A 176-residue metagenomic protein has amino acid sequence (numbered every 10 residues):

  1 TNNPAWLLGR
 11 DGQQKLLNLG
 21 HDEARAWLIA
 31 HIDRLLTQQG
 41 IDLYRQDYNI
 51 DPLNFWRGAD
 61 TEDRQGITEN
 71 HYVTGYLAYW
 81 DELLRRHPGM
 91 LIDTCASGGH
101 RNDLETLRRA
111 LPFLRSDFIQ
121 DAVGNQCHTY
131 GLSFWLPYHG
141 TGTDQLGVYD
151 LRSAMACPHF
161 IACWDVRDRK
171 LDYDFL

Functional and structural regions predicted by a protein language model:
T1, R45-D47, D93-C95: A cross-family glycoside hydrolase active-site/sugar-binding cleft signature
T1-D11, A59, D63, T106-S116: Aromatic- and acidic-residue-enriched segments that line the glycan-binding/catalytic groove of carbohydrate-active
T1-Q38: Active-site-adjacent "subsite" loops/lids of carbohydrate-active enzymes
N3-W6, R10, Y48-P52, P158: Short, small-residue-rich loop/turn micro-motifs
K15-L19, E23, D63-T74: Alpha-helix capping and helix-loop boundary segments enriched in small/acidic/polar residues
W27-E62: Active-site groove signature of glycoside hydrolases
L28-D33, V73-W80: Short, hydrophobic/amphipathic alpha-helical packing segments that form internal helix faces or helix-helix interfaces
I50, Y76-L176: Active-site-proximal substrate-binding groove within the catalytic cores of carbohydrate-active enzymes
